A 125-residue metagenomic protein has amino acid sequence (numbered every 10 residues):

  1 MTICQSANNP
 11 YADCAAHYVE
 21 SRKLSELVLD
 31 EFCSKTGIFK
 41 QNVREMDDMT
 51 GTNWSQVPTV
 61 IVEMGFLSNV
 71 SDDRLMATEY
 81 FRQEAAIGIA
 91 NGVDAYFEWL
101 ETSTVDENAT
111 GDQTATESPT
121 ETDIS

Functional and structural regions predicted by a protein language model:
M1-S125: Active-site-proximal helix/loop segments of hydrolytic enzymes
